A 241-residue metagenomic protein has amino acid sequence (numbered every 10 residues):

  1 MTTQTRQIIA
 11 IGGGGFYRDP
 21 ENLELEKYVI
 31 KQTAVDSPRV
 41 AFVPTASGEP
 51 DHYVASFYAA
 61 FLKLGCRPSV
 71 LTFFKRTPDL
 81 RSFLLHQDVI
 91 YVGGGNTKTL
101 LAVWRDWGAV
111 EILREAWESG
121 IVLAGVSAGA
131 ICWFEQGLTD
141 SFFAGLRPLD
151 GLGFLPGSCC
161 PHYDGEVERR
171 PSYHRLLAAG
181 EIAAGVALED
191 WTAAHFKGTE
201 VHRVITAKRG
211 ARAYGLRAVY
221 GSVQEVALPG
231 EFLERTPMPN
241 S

Functional and structural regions predicted by a protein language model:
M1-D36, A41-K63, V89, G137-T139 (+1 more regions): C-terminal and late-domain segments of enzyme folds
A10, S69-T72, Y91-G93, L123-V126 (+1 more regions): General beta-strand structural signal in soluble alpha/beta enzymes
R18-D19, L100-L101, F134: Glycine/Thr-rich phosphate-binding loops of Rossmann-like dinucleotide-binding domains
E26-I30, R76-F83: Short, charged beta->alpha transition segments
F57, R67-T77, L84, A187: An anion-binding catalytic pocket shared by soluble metabolic enzymes
L84-L85, W117: A short, aliphatic-rich alpha-helical micro-motif
Y91-G94, L113-Q136: Catalytic nucleophile loop
T97-W107: Glycine/threonine-rich flexible loop motifs
